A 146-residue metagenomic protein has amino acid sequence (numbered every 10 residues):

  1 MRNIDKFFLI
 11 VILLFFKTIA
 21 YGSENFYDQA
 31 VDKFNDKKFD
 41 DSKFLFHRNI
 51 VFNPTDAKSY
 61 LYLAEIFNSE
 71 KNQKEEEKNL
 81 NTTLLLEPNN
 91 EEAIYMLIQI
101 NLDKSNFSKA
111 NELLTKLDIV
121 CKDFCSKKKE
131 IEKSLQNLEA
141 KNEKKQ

Functional and structural regions predicted by a protein language model:
E24-R48, F52: Alpha-helical segment of the N-proximal tetratricopeptide repeat
N35-D36, S69-E70, D103, V120 (+1 more regions): Register position in tetratricopeptide repeats
N49, T82-T83, K116-L117: Canonical positions in the second alpha-helix
Y62, M96, E130-S134: Canonical tetratricopeptide repeat
